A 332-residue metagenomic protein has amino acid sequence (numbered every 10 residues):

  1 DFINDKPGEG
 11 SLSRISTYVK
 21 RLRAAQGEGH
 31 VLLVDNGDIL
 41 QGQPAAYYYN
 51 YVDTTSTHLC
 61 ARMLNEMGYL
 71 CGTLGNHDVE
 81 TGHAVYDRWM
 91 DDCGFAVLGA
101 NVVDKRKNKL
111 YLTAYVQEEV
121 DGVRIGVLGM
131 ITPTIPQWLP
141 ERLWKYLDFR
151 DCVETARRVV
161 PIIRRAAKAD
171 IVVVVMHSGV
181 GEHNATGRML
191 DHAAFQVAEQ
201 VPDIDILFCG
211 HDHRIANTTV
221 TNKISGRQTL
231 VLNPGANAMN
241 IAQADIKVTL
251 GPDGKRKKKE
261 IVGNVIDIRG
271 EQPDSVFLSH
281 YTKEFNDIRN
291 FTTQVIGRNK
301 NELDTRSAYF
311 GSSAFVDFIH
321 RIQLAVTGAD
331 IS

Functional and structural regions predicted by a protein language model:
D1-E271, F310-I322: Acidic, metal/ion-coordinating pockets
R256-S332: Hard-cation-handling environments
